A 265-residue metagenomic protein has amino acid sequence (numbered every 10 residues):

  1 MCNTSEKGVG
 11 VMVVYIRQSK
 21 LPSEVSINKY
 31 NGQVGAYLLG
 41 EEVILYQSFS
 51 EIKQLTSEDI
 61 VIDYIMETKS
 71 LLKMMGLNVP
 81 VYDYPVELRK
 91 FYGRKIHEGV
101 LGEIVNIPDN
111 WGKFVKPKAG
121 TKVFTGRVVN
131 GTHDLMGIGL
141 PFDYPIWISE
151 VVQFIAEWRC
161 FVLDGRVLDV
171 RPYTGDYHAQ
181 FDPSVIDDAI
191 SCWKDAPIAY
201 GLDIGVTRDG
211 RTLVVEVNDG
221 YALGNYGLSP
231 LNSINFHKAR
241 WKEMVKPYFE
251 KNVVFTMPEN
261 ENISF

Functional and structural regions predicted by a protein language model:
M1-V11: Short, Lys/Arg-enriched N-terminal segments with co-localized hydrophobic residues within the first ~10-30 amino acids
V9-K194: Active-site nucleotide/adenylate-binding loops and adjacent lid/helix of ATP-dependent enzymes
I62-D63, L202, V215: Active-site flanking residues adjacent to catalytic metal/cofactor-binding acidic residues
P197-R208: A short glycine-rich, hydrophobically flanked beta-strand micro-motif that places a catalytic Asp/Glu for divalent metal
R208-F265: C-terminal active-site "lid" helix and adjoining low-complexity regulatory extension at the edge of ATP-using catalytic
